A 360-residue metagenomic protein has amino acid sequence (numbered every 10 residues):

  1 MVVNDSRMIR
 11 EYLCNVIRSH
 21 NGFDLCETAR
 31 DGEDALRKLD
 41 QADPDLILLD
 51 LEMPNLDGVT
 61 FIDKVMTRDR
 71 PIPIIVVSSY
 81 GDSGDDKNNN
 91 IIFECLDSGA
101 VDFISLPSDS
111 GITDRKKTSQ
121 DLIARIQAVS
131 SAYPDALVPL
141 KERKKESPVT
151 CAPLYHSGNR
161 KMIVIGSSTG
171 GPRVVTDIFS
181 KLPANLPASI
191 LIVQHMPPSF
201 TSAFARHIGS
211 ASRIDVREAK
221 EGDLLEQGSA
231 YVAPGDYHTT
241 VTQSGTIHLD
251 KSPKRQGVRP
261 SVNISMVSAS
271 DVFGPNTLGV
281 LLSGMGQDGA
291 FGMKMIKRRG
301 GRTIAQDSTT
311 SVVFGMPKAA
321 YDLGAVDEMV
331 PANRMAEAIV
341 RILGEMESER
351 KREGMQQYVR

Functional and structural regions predicted by a protein language model:
M1-V2, R7-R18, T28, E33-L36 (+3 more regions): Conserved acid/base catalytic micro-environments in cytosolic active-site loops
D24-C26: Short beta-strand elements in bilobed, periplasmic/extracellular small-molecule ligand-binding domains
